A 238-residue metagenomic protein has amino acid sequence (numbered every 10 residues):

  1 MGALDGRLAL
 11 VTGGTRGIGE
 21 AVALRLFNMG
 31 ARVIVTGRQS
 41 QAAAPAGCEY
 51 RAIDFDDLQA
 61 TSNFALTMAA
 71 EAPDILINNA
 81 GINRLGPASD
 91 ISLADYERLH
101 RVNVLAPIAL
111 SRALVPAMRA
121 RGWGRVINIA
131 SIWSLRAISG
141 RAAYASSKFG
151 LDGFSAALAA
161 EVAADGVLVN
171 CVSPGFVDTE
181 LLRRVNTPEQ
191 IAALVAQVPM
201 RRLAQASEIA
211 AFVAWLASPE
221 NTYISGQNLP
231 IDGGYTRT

Functional and structural regions predicted by a protein language model:
L8, T15-R16: Conserved glycine-rich cofactor-binding loop
P87-A88, D95-E97, V126, L182 (+2 more regions): Substrate-binding pocket helix/loop in short-chain dehydrogenase/reductase
S111, S147: Active-site helix of classical SDR
P116, A160-E161, T222: Alpha-helical segment proximal to the catalytic Tyr-Lys
W123, R202-I231, T236-R237: C-terminal substrate-recognition "lid" of short-chain dehydrogenase/reductases
S131: Residue(s) in the substrate-gating loop at a strand-loop-helix junction that position the organic substrate next
A163, L168, I224-G226: Short, small/polar-rich loop/turn modules that mediate ligand/substrate recognition or access, typified
